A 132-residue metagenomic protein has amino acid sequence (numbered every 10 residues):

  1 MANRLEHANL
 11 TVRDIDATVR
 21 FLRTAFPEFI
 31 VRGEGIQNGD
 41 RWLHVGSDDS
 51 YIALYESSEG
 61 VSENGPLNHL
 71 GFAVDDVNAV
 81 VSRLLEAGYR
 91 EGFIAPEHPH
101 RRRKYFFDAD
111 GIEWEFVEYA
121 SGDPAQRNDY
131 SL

Functional and structural regions predicted by a protein language model:
M1-V19, N68-L70, A120-L132: N-terminal beta-strand motif that seeds the catalytic metal site of vicinal oxygen chelate
A2, N9-S50: Core segments of cupin and vicinal oxygen chelate
R4-D14, L43-H44, V61-R83, R102-F107 (+1 more regions): Vicinal oxygen chelate
R23-A25, R83-A87: Short amphipathic alpha-helices in soluble, non-transmembrane regions that often serve as interface/regulatory elements
R32, E86-L132: Vicinal oxygen chelate
G35-Q37, G60-V61, P96-P99: A short beta-turn/loop motif at secondary-structure boundaries
I52-E56, E115: Conserved beta-strand in the GNAT
E56-V61, A120-G122: A short, sequence-level motif marking secondary-structure junctions
